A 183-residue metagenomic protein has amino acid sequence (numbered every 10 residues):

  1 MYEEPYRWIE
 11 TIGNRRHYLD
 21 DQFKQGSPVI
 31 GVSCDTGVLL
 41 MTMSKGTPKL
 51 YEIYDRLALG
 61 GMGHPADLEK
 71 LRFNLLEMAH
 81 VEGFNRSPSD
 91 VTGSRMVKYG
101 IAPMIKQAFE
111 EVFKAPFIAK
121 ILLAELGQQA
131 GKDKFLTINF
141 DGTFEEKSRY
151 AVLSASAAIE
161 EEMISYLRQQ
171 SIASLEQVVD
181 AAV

Functional and structural regions predicted by a protein language model:
M1-V183: Long, low-complexity N-terminal extensions
